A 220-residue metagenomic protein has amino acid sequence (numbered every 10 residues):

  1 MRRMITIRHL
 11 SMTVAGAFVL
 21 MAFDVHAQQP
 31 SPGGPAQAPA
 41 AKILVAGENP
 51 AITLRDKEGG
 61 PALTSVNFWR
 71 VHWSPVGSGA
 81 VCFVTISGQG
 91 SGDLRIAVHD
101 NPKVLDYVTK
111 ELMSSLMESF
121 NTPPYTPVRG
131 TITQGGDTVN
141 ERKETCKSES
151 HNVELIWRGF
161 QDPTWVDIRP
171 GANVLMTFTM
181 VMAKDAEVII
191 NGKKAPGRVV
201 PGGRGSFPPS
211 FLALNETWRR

Functional and structural regions predicted by a protein language model:
T6, L10, L20-R220: Targeting-peptide/extracellular-domain and disordered-appendage signature
G16-A17: Short, linear, compositionally biased motifs with a strong N-terminal bias
